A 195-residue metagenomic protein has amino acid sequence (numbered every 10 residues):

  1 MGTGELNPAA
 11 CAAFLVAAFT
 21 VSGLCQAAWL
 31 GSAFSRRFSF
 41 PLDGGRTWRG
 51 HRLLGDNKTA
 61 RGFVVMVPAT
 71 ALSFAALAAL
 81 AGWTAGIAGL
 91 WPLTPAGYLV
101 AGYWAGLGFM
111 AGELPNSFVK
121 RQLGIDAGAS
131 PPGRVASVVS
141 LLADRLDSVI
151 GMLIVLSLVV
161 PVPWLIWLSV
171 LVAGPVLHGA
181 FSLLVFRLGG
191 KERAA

Functional and structural regions predicted by a protein language model:
M1-A195: Hydrophobic alpha-helical transmembrane segments
